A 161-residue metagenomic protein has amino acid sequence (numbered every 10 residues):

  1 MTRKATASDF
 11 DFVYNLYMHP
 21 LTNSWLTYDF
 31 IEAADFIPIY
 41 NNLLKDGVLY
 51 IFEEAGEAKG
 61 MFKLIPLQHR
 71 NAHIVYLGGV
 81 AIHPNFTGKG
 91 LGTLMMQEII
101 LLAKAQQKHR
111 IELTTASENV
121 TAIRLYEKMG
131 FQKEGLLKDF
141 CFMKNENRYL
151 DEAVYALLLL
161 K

Functional and structural regions predicted by a protein language model:
A7-F10, Y14-N85, M96-E98, L102 (+1 more regions): Acetyl-CoA-dependent GNAT
H83-N85, K89, S117-V120: Active-site acidic-Proline motif in GNAT/NAT acetyltransferases
G92, M96, N119-A122, K138-N145: Short glycine/proline-centered loop/turn elements that form peptide/ligand docking sites
M96, A103-T114: Conserved GNAT acetyl-CoA-binding A-motif
E112-T115, E127, Q132-R148: Conserved catalytic-core motifs of GNAT/GCN5-like acyltransferases
E146-K161: Terminal substrate-recognition subdomain of acyl/acetyltransferases
